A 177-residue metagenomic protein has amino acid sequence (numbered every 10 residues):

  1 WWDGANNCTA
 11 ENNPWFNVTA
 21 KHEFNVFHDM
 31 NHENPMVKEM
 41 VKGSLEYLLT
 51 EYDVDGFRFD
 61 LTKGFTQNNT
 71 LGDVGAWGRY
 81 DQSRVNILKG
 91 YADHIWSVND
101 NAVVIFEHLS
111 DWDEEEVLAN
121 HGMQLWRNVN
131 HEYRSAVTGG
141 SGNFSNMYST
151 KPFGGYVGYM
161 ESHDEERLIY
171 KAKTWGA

Functional and structural regions predicted by a protein language model:
W1-D53, R58-Y80, Y91-S97: Substrate-binding/active-site clefts of carbohydrate-active enzymes
W2, L61-E165, K173-G176: Active-site-proximal helices and loops of the catalytic beta/alpha 8
K21-H32, S162-W175: Short glycine/proline-rich turn/loop motifs
